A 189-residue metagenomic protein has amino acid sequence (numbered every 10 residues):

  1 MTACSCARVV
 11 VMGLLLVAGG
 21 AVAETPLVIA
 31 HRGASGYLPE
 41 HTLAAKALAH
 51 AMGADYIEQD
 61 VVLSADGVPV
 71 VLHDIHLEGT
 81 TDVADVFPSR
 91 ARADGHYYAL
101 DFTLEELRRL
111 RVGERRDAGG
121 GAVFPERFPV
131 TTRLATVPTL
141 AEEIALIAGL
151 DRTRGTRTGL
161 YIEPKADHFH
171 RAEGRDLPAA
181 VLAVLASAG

Functional and structural regions predicted by a protein language model:
M1-C6: N-terminal secretory signal peptides that target proteins for export/translocation
R8-A18: Bacterial N-terminal signal peptides
G20-G189: Phosphate-group recognition and catalysis centered on beta-loop-alpha active-site segments
